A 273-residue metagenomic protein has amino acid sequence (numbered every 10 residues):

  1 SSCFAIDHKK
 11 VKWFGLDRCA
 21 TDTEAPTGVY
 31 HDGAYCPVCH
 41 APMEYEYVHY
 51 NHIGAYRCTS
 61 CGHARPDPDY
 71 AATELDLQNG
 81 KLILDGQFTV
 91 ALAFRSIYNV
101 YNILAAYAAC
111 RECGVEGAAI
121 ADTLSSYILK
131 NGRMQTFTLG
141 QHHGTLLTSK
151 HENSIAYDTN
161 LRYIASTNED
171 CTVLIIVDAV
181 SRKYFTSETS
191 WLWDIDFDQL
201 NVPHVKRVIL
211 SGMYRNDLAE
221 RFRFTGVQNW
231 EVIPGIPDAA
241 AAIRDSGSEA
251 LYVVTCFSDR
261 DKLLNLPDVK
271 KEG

Functional and structural regions predicted by a protein language model:
S2-A91: Extended acidic/charged loop-beta regions that coordinate divalent cations and stabilize anionic phosphate/carboxylate
V11-F14, S96, T172: Generic secretory/membrane-interface signal
T21, V100, N153-S154: A short local loop/turn or secondary-structure capping micro-motif enriched for an aromatic residue
G28-H31, F94-A105, N131-G132: Short glycine/threonine-rich catalytic loop with a Thr-x-Gly-x-Asp
Y30-G33, P37-M43, Y50-R65, A108-V115 (+1 more regions): ATP-dependent carboxylate-amine ligase
L84-L92, F137-G144: Glycine/charged-rich beta-loop-alpha catalytic/anionic-binding loops adjacent to active sites
A91-Y98, T148-E152: A short, sequence-level motif marking secondary-structure junctions
N99, E116-G117: Helix N-cap / loop-to-helix initiation motif
